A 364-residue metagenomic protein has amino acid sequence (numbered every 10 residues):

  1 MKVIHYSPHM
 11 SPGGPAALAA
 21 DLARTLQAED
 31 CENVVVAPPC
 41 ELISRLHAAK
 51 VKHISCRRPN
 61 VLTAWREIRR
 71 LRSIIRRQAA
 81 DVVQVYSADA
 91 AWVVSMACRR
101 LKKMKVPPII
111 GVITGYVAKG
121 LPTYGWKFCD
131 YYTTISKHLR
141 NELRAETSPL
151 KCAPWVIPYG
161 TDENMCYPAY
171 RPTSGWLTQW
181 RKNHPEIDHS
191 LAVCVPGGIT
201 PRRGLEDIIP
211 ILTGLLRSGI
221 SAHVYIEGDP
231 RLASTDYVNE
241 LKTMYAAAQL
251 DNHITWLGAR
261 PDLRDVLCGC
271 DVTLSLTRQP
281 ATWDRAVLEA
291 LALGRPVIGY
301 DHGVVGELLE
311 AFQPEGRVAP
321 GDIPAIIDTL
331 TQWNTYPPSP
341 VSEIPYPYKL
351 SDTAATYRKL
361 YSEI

Functional and structural regions predicted by a protein language model:
I4, E186-R203, I209-L212: Conserved donor-binding/catalytic core segment of Leloir-type glycosyltransferases
V36-E41, P196, H223-N239: Glycosyltransferase donor-sugar binding loop
V85-A91, I113-T114: Short His-centered aromatic/hydrophobic patch
K103-K137, P149: A conserved, positively charged/aromatic
L232-V238, D251-R260, V266: Active-site donor-binding acidic/aromatic loop of nucleotide-activated sugar and phosphosugar transferases involved
C268-T282: Acidic donor-binding loop of glycosyltransferase active sites
P296-G299: Short hydrophobic beta-strand element within catalytic cores of glycosyltransferases and related nucleotide-activated
T335-E363: A charged, aromatic-enriched C-terminal amphipathic alpha-helix characteristic of glycosyltransferases across folds
